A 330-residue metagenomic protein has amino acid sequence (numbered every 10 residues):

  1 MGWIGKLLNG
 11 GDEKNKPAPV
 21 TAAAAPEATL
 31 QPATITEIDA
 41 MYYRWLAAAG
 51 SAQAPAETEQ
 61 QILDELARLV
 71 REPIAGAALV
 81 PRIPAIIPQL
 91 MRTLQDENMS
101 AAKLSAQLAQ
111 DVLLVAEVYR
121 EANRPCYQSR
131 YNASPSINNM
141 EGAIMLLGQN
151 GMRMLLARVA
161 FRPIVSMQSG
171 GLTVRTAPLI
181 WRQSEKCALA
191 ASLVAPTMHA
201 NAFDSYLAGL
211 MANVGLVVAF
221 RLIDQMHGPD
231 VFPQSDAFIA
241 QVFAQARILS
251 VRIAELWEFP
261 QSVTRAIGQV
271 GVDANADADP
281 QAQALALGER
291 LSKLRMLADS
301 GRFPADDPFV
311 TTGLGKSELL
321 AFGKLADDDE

Functional and structural regions predicted by a protein language model:
G2-L210, V217-Q225, F232-E330: Conserved alpha-helical "signature site" that marks functionally important helical segments or helix/loop junctions
